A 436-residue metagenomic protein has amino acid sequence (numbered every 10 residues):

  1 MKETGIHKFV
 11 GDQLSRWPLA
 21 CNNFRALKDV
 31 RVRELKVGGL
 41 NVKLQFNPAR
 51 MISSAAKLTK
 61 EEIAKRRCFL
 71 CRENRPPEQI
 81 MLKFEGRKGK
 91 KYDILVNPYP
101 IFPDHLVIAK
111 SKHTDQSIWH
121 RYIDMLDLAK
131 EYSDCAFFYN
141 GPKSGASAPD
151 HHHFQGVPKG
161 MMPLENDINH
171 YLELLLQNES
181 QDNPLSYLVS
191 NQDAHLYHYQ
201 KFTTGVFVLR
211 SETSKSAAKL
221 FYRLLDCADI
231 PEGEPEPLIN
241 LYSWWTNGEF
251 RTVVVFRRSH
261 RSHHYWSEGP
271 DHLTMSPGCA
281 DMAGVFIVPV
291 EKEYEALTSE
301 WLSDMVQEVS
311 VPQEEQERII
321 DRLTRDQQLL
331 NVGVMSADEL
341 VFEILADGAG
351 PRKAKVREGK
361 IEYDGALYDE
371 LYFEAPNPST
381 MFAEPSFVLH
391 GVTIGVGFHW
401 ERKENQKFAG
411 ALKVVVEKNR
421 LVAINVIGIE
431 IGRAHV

Functional and structural regions predicted by a protein language model:
M1-M125, C135, P142, S147 (+1 more regions): Active-site microenvironments that recognize anionic phosphate/pyrophosphate groups
Q79-M81, N140-S144, H390-H399: Short, glycine/charge-rich beta-strand/loop segments that flank catalytic centers and engage negatively charged groups
D150: Histidine-centered nuclease catalytic patch
E317, D321-H435: Conserved, single-site charged/polar hotspot
